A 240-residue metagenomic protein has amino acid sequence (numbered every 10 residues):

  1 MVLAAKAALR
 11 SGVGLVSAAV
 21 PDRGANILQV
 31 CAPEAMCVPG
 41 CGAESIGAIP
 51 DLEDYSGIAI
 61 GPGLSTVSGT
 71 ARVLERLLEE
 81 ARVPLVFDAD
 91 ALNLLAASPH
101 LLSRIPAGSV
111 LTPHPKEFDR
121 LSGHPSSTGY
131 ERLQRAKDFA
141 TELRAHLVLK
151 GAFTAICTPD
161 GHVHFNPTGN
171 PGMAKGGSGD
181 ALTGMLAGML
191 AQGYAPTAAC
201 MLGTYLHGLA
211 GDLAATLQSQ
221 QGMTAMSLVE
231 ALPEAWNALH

Functional and structural regions predicted by a protein language model:
M1-A89, N93-V110, P115-H240: Small-residue (G/A/S/T)-rich helix-start motifs and N-terminal tracts that mark the onset
